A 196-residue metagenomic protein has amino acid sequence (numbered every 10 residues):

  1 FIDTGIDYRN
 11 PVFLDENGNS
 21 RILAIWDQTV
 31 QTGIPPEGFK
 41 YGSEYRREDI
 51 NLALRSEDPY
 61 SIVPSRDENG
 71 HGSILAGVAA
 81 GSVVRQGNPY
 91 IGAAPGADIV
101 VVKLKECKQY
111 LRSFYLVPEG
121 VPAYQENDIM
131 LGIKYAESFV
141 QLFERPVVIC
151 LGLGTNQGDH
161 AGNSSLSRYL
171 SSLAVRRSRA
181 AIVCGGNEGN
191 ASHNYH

Functional and structural regions predicted by a protein language model:
F1-Q125, R145, S178: Subtilisin-like serine protease catalytic core
K108-H196: Substrate-binding/access-modulating region of protease and related hydrolase catalytic domains
